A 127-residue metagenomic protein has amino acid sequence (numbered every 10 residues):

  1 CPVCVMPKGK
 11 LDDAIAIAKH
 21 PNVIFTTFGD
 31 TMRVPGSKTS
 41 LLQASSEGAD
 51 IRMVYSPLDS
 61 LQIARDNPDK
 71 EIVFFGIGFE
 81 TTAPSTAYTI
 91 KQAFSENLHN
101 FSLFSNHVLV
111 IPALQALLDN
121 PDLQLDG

Functional and structural regions predicted by a protein language model:
C1-D69, A83, A87, K91-F104 (+2 more regions): Metallocofactor- and cofactor-centric catalytic cores in central/energy metabolism, strongly enriched
F74: Nuclease catalytic cores that cleave nucleic-acid phosphodiester bonds, predominantly acidic two-metal-ion
V108: Short glycine/threonine-rich loop/turn motifs
Q124-G127: A conserved active-site cap/scaffold subdomain adjacent to cofactor or substrate pockets
